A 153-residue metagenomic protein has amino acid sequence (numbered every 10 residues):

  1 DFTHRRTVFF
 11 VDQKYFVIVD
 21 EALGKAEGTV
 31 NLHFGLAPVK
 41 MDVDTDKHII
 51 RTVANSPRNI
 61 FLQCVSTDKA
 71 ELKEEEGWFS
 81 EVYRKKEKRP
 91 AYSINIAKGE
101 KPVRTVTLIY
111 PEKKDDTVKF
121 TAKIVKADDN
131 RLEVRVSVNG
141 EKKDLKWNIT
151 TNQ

Functional and structural regions predicted by a protein language model:
D1-Q153: CBM-like, beta-strand-rich accessory domains located in the C-terminal region of large, secreted polysaccharide-active
